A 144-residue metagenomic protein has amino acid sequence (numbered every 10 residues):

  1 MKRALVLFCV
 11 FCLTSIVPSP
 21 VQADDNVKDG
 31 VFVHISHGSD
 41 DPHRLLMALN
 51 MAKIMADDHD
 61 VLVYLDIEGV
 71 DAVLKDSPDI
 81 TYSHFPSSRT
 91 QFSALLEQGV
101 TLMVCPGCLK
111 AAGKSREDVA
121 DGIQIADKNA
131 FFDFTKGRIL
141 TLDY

Functional and structural regions predicted by a protein language model:
M1-A4: Positively charged n-region of N-terminal signal peptides that target proteins for export
V6-I16: Bacterial N-terminal signal peptides
V21-A23: Boundary at the C-terminal end of the N-terminal hydrophobic targeting segment
N26-V27, V33-L46, V73-S77: Short, glycine-rich nucleotide/cofactor-binding loops
R44-D58: Histidine-anchored nucleotide/phosphate-binding helix
A52, V61-E68, M103-P106: Short internal beta-strands
D79-C108: A glycine-rich helix N-cap at a beta->alpha junction
D121-Y144: C-terminal partner/receptor-binding element of secreted or periplasmic proteins
